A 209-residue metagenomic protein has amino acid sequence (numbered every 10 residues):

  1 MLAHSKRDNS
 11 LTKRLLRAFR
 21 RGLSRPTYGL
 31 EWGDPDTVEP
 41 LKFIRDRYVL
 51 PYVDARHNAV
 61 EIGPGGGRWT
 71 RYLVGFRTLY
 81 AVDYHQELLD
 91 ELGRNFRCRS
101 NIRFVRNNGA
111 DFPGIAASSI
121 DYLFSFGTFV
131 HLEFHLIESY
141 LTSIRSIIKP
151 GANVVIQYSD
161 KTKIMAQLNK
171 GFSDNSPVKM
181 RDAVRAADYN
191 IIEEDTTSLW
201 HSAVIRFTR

Functional and structural regions predicted by a protein language model:
M1-R56, V60-G114, L132-S139, S143 (+1 more regions): Class I (Rossmann-like) S-adenosyl-L-methionine-dependent methyltransferase catalytic domain, capturing the SAM-binding
K6, S119, S146-P150: Compositionally biased regions
T70, A117, G127: Conserved acidic functional residues
P113-L123: A short acidic, Gly/Pro-enriched loop at the edge of an enzyme's catalytic core that lines a small-molecule cofactor
Y122-H135: A short SAM/SAH-binding and catalytic strip from SAM-dependent methyltransferases
